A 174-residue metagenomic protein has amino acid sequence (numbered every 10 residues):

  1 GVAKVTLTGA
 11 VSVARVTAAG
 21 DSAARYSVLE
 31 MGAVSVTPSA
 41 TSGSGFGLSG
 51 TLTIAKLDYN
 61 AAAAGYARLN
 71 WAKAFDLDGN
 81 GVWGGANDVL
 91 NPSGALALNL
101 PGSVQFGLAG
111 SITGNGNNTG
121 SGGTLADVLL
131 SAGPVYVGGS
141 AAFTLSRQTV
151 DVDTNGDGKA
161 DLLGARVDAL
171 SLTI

Functional and structural regions predicted by a protein language model:
G1-I174: N-terminal low-complexity, acidic/Ser/Thr/Gly/Pro-rich segments that act as secretory/membrane-targeting modules
